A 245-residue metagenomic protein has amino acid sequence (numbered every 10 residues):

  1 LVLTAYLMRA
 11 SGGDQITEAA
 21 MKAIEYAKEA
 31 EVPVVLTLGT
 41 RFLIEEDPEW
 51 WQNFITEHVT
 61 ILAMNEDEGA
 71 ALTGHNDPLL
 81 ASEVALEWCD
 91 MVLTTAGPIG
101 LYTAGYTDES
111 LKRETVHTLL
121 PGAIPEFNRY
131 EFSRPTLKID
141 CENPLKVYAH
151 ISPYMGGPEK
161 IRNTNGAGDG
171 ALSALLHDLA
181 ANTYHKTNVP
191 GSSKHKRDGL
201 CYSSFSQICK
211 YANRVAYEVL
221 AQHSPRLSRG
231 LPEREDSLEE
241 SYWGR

Functional and structural regions predicted by a protein language model:
L1-P158, A180-S204, A221-R245: Ribokinase/PfkB-type carbohydrate-kinase core domain
K160-A171: Glycine/serine-rich anion-binding loops at beta->alpha junctions that coordinate negatively charged ligand groups
A174: Cytochrome P450 catalytic-core helices
N213: Non-catalytic, regulatory and substrate/membrane-recognition segments associated with hydrolase enzymes
